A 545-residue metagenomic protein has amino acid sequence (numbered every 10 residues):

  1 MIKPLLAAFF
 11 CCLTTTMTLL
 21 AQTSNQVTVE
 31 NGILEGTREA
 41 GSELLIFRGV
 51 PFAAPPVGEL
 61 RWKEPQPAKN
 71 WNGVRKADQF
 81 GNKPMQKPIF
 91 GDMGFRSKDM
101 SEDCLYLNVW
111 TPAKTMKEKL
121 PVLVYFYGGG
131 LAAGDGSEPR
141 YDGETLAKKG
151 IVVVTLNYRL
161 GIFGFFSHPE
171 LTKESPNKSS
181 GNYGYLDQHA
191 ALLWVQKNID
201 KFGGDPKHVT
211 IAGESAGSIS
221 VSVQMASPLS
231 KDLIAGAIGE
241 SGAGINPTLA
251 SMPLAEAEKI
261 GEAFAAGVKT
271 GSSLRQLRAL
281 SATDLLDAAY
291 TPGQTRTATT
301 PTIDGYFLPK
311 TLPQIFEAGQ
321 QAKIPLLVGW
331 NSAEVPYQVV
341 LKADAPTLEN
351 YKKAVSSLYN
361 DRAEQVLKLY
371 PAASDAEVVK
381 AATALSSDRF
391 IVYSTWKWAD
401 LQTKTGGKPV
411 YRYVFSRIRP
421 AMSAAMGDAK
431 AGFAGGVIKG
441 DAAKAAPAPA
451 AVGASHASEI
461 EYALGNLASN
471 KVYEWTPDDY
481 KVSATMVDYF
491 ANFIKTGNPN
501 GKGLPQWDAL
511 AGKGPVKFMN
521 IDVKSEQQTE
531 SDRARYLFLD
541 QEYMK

Functional and structural regions predicted by a protein language model:
M1-P4: Positively charged n-region of N-terminal signal peptides that target proteins for export
A7-T18: Bacterial N-terminal signal peptides
A21-N182, P206, T295, L467 (+4 more regions): Non-catalytic accessory segments of hydrolases
L45, E102-L105, L186-H189, L193 (+6 more regions): A structural signal for well-ordered alpha-helical segments within the folded catalytic domains of diverse enzymes
I89-L274, T291, Y306-L341, G497: Serine-hydrolase-like catalytic core of hydrolytic proteins
L123, T155, H189-L192, Q196 (+11 more regions): Non-transmembrane alpha-helical segments in soluble domains of secreted/periplasmic/extracellular proteins
R159-I162, A212-A216, Y413-M422, P505-G512: Short, solvent-exposed turn/loop segments enriched in Gly/Ser/Thr/Pro and often Arg
G244, Q276, T283-P477, Y489: Substrate-gating cap/lid region and adjacent catalytic-acid/histidine neighborhood within extracellular/lumenal
